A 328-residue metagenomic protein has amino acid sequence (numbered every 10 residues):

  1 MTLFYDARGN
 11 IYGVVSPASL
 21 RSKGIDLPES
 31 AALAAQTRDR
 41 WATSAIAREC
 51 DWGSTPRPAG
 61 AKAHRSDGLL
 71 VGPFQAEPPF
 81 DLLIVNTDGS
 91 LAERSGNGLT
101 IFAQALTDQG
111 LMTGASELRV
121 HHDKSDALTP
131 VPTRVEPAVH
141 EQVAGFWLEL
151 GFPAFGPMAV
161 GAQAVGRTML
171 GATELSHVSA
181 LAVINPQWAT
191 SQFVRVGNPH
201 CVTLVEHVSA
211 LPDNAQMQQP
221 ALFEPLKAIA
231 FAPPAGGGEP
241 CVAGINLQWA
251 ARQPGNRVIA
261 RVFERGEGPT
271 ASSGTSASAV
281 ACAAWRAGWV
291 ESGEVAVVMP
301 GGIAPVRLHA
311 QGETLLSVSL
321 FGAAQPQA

Functional and structural regions predicted by a protein language model:
M1-Q142, V194, C201-A328: A glycine-rich beta-to-alpha transition motif near the start of alpha/beta enzyme domains, typified by
F146-L150, P157: Intrinsically disordered, low-complexity regions enriched in acidic/Ser/Thr/Pro/Gln residues
F155-H177, L316-A328: C-terminal domain-closing interface element
G171-A215: Internal active-site segments that recognize and position negatively charged phosphoryl groups and nucleotide moieties
